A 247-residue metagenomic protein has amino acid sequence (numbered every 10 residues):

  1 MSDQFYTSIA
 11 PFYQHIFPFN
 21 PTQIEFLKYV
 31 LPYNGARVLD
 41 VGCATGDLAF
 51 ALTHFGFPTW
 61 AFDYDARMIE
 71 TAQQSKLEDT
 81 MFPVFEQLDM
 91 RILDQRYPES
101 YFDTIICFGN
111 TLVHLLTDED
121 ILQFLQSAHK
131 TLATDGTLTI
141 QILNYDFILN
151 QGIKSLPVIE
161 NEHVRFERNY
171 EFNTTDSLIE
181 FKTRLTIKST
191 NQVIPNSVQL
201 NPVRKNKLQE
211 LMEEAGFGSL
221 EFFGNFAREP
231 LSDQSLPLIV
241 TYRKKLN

Functional and structural regions predicted by a protein language model:
M1-A36, A51: Conserved class I S-adenosyl-L-methionine
G35-A44: Conserved class I S-adenosyl-L-methionine
D47-L93: Class I SAM-dependent methyltransferase SAM/SAH-binding core
Q95-T104: A short acidic, Gly/Pro-enriched loop at the edge of an enzyme's catalytic core that lines a small-molecule cofactor
D103-E119: A short SAM/SAH-binding and catalytic strip from SAM-dependent methyltransferases
L122-T134: A short glycine-rich, Lys/Arg-flanked "PGG" loop and its adjoining helix->strand segment in the class I
T139-L211: SAM-dependent methyltransferase
K205-N247: C-terminal lobe and adjacent flexible extensions of AdoMet/dcAdoMet transferase-like proteins
